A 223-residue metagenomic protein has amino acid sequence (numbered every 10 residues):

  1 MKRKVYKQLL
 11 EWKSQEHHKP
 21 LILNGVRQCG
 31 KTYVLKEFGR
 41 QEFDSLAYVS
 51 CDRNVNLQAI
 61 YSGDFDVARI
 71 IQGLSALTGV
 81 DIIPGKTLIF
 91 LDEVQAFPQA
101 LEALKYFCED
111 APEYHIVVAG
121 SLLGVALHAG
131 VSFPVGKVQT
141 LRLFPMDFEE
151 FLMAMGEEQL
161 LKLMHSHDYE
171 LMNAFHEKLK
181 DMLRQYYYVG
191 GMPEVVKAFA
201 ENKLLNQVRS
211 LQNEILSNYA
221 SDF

Functional and structural regions predicted by a protein language model:
M1-E16: Pre-Walker A adenine-sensing motif
L23: Hydrophobic anchor at the beta1->P-loop junction of P-loop NTPases
K31: Conserved lysine of the Walker
V34, F38: Hydrophobic positions on the alpha1 helix immediately C-terminal to the Walker A/P-loop
R53-G85: Short glycine-rich substrate-engagement loop in P-loop NTPases that contacts/grips substrate
F90, H115-S121, R142, F151: Structural recognition of the conserved hydrophobic beta-strand(s) that form the central parallel beta-sheet of P-loop
G124-T140, L152-E157: Short regulatory helix/loop adjacent to the ATP-binding pocket of P-loop NTPases
F148, M153-F223: Interdomain hinge/linker elements that couple catalytic modules in large macromolecular machines
